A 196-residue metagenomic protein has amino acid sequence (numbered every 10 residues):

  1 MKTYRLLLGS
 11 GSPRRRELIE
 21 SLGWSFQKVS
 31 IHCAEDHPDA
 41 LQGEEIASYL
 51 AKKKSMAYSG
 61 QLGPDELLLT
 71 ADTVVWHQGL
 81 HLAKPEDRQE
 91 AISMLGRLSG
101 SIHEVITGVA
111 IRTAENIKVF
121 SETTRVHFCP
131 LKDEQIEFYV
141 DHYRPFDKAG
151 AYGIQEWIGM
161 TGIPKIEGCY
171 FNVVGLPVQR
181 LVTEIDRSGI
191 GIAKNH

Functional and structural regions predicted by a protein language model:
K2-L7, E20, G43-H196: Anionic-ligand binding patches
L8-S12: Glycine-rich beta-to-alpha transition loops that act as phosphate-gripper elements at the mouths of alpha/beta enzyme
R14-R16: Short, glycine/polar-rich helix-capping loops at beta-to-alpha or helix-loop-helix junctions that flank or form
G23-A40, I117-T123: Short glycine-rich, Thr/Ser-proximal phosphate-binding strand/loop in the N-terminal lobe of ATP-dependent enzymes
